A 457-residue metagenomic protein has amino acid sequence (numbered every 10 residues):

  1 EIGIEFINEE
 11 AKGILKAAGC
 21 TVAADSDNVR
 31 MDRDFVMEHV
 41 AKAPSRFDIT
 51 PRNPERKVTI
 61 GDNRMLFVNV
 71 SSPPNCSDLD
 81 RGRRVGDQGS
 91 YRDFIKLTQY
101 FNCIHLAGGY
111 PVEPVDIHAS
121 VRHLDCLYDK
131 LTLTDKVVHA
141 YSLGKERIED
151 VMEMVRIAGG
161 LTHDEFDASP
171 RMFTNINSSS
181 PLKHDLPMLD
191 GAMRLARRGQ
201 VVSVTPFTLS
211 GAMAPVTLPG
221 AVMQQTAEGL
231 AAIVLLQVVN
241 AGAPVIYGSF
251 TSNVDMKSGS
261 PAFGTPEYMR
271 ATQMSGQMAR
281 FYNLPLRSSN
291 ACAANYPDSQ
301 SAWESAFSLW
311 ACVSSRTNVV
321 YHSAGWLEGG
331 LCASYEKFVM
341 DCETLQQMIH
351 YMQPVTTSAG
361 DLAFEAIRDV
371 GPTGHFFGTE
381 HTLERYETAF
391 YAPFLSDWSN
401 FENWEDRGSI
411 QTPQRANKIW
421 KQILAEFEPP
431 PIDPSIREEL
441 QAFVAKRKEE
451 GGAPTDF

Functional and structural regions predicted by a protein language model:
E1-A11, E336-F457: Catalytic-core signal marking the mid-to-C-terminal active-site face
E1-E5, A18, H39-R46, L97 (+13 more regions): Change "in soluble alpha/beta enzymes" to "in soluble alpha/beta proteins
I4-K16, A23-A24, N63-V68, Q200-T205 (+2 more regions): N-terminal glycine-rich anion-binding loops that anchor highly charged ligand groups
F6, E10, M31, V85-D93 (+12 more regions): Conserved active-site and cofactor/substrate-binding residues in soluble primary-metabolism enzymes
A11-A17, S249-D255, A291-D298, G325-L331 (+2 more regions): A glycine-rich phosphate-binding loop feature that marks nucleotide/adenosyl-phosphate handling sites
T21, N28-P215, P219: Catalytic alpha/beta active-site cores
N53-P74, V238-F250, Y321-G330, M352-T382: Electropositive, surface-exposed helix/loop patches at the edges of structured domains that serve as adaptable
N175-T344: Glycine-rich anion/phosphate-binding loop at the beta-strand->alpha-helix junction
